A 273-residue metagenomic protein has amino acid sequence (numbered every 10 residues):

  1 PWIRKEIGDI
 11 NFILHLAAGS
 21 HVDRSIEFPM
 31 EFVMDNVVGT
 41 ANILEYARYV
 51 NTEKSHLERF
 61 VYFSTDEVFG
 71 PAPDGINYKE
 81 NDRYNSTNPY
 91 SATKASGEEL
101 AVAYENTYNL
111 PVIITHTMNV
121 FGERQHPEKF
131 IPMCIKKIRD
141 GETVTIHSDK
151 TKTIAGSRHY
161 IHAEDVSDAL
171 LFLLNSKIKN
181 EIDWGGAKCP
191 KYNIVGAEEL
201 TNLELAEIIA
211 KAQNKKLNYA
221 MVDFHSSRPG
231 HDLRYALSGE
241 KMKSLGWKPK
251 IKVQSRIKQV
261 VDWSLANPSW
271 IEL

Functional and structural regions predicted by a protein language model:
P1-V120, Q259, A266-N267, L273: N-terminal Rossmann-like NAD(P)+-binding domain of SDR-like oxidoreductases, especially those catalyzing
S20, P73, Q125, L200-T201: Short alpha-helical
V22, D74, E80, S86 (+4 more regions): Glycine-rich, flexible loop/turn motifs
N42, I138-L273: C-terminal substrate-binding subdomain of Rossmann-fold SDR/epimerase-dehydratase oxidoreductases
P71-P73, E123-Q125, K129, K241: Short beta-loop-alpha junction of Rossmann-like oxidoreductase domains
I76, P127-I135, I209: A glycine/serine/threonine-rich, flexible loop-to-helix segment that serves as the NAD(P) cofactor-binding "lid"
D82, S86-T93, E123, P127 (+2 more regions): The catalytic Tyr-centered alpha-helix of NAD(P)H-dependent dehydrogenases
S96, L100, Y104, C134 (+2 more regions): Hydrophobic alpha-helix immediately C-terminal to the catalytic Tyr-X-X-X-Lys motif of short-chain
